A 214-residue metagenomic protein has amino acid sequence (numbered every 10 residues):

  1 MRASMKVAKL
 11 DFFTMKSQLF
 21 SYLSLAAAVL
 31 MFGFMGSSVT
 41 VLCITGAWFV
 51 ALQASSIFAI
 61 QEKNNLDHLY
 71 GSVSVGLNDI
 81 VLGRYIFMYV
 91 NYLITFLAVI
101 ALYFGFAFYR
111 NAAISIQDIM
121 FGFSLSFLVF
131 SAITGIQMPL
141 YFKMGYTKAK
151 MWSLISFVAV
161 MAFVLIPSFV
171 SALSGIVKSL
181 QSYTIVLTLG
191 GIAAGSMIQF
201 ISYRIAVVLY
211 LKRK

Functional and structural regions predicted by a protein language model:
M1-N65, G83-K214: Hydrophobic alpha-helical transmembrane segments of membrane proteins
S72-L77: Short helix-to-coil transition segments within interhelical loops that connect adjacent transmembrane helices
D79-V81: Alpha-helix N-cap/helix-start motif at helix boundaries, enriched for small hydrophobics
